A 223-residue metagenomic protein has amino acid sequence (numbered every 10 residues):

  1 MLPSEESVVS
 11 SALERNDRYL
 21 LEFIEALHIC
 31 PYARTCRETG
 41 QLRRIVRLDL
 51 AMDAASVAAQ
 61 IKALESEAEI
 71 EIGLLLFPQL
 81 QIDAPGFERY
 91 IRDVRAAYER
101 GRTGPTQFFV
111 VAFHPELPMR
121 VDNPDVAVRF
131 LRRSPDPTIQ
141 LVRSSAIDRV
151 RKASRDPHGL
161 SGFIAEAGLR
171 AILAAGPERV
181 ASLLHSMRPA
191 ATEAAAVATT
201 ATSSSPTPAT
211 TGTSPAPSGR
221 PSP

Functional and structural regions predicted by a protein language model:
M1-A201, P223: Expand to "…catalyze enediolate/carbanion chemistry for C-C bond making/breaking, isomerization, decarboxylation
T202-P223: Long, low-complexity, intrinsically disordered segments
